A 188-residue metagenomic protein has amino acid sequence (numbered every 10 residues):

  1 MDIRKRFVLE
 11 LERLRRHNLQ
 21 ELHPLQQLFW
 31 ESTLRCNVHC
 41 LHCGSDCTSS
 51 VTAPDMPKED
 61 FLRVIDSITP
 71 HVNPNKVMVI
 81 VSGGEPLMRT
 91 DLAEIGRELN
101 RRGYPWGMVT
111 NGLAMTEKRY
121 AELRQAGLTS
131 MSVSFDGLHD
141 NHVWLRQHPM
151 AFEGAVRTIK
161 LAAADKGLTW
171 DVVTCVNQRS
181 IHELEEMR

Functional and structural regions predicted by a protein language model:
D2-S130: Conserved alpha-helical substructure of the radical SAM core
A53-M56, D60, R146-G154: Alpha-helix N-cap and loop-to-helix initiation/capping positions
M56, T90, M150, R179-H182: Residue-level signal for the nucleotide or nucleotide-sugar donor/cofactor binding architecture
L62, D66, A93, E153-V156 (+2 more regions): Generic alpha-helical structural signal
P86-L87, G112-E117, S132-H148, Q178: Conserved radical SAM core fold
M108, V133, V172-T174: Structural beta-sheet core signal
R124-G127, P149-A151, R188: Short, hinge-like loop/turn segments at secondary-structure boundaries
T158-E183, M187: Conserved strand-turn element in the central/C-terminal portion of the radical SAM core barrel that lines
